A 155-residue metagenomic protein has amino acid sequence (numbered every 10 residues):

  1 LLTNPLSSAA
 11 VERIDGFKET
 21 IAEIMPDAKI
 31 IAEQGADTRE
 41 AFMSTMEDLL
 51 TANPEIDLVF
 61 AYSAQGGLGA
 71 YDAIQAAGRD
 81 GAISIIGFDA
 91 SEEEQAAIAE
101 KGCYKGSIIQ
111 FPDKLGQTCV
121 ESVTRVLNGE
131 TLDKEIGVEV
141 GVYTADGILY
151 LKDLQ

Functional and structural regions predicted by a protein language model:
L1, I21-R39, E139: Short beta-strand elements in bilobed, periplasmic/extracellular small-molecule ligand-binding domains
L1-N4, E33, E100-D113: Short beta-strand elements at the ligand-binding edges of bilobed clamshell
L2-P5, A9, T20-I21, F111-Q155: Hinge/cleft segment of the Venus flytrap/periplasmic-binding protein
S8-A28, T45, G69, A73 (+1 more regions): Short, solvent-exposed amphipathic alpha-helices that sit in or adjacent to ligand/effector-binding or catalytic
V11-R13, E40-M43, G67, A90-Q95 (+1 more regions): Hydrophobic alpha-helical segments within soluble ligand-binding/sensing domains
F17, G35-A96: Hydrophobic alpha-helical
I31, S84-I86, I108, Y143: Structural detector of well-ordered beta-strand residues that form the stable sheet scaffold of enzyme domains
S91-E100, Y104, D153: Flexible loop/hinge segments that line or gate small-molecule binding clefts
